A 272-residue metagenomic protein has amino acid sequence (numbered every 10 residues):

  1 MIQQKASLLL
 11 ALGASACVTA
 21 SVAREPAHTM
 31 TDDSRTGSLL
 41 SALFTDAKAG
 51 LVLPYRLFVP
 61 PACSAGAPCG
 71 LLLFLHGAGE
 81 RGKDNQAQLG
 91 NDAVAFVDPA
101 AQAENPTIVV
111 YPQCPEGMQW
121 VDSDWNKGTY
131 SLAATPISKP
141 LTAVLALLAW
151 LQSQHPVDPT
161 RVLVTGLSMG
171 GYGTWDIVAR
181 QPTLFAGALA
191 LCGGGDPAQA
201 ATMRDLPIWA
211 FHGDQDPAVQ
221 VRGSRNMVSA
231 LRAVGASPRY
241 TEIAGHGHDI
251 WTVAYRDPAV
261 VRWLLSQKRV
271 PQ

Functional and structural regions predicted by a protein language model:
S7-A16: Bacterial N-terminal signal peptides
C17-L71, T107, P140-A146, T165 (+8 more regions): A domain-start/cap signature at the N-terminus of enzymes
A62-A67, S123-L167: Gly/Ser-rich "nucleophile elbow"/oxyanion-hole loop immediately N-terminal to the catalytic nucleophile in hydrolases
L75-G77, H212: The conserved beta1-alpha1 loop
E80-L141: Active-site machinery of serine-nucleophile hydrolases
G90-A100, C192-A201, R222: Alpha-helical scaffolding within the catalytic cores of extracellular/periplasmic polymer-degrading hydrolases
A149-Q154, T160-R204: Primarily recognizes the serine-hydrolase "nucleophile elbow" in alpha/beta-hydrolase and SGNH/GDSL folds
L191, P207-F211, Q215-Q272: C-terminal catalytic histidine-bearing segment of alpha/beta-hydrolase fold enzymes
